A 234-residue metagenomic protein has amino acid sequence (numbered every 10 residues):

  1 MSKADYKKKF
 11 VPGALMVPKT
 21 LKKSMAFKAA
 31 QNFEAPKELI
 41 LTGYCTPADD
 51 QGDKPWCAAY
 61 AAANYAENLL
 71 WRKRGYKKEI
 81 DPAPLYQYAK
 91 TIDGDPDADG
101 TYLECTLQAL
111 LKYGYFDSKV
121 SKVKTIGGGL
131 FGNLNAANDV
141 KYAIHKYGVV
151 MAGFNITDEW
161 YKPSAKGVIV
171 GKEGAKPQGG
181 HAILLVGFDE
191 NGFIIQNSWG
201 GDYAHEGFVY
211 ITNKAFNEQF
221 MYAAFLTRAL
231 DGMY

Functional and structural regions predicted by a protein language model:
M1-Y234: Catalytic-core signature of thiol
